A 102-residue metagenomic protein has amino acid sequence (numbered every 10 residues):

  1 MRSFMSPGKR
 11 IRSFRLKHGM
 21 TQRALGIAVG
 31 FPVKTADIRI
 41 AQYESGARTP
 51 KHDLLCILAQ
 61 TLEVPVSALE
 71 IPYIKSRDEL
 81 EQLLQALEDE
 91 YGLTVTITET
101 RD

Functional and structural regions predicted by a protein language model:
M1-H18: A short, Lys/Arg-rich alpha-helix, primarily the initiator
I11, Q22, D37, H52-L55: Helix-turn-helix DNA-binding elements, focusing on the entry/boundary residues of the two helices that contact DNA
K17, A28, P32, T61: Residues within the alpha-helical elements of helix-turn-helix
L25-G26, L58: Short alpha-helical "recognition helix" segments of helix-turn-helix
G30-P50, I71-I74: Recognition helix of helix-turn-helix/homeodomain-like DNA-binding domains that insert into the DNA major groove
A47, K51-A68: DNA major-groove recognition helix of helix-turn-helix/homeodomain DNA-binding modules
Q60, E70-D102: Short, charged recognition helix plus adjacent turn of helix-turn-helix-like nucleic-acid-binding domains
